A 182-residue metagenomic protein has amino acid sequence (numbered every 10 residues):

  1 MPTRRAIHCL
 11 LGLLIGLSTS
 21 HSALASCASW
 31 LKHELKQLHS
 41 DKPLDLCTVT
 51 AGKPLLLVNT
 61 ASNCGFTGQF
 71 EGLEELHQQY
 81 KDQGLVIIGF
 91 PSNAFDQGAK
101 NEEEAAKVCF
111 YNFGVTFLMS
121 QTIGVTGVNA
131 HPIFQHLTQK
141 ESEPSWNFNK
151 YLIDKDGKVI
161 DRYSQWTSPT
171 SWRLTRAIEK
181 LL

Functional and structural regions predicted by a protein language model:
M1-R4: N-terminal secretory signal peptides that target proteins for export/translocation
H8-L10, L14-E34, T50: N-proximal helix/coil linker or "cap" segments that precede and/or mark the start of modular domains
L31-E34, Q121, D154, L182: Terminal helix/beta-alpha structural elements that buttress the NAD(P)+-binding lobe
H33-P54, E75-Y80: A short beta-strand-turn-helix
A51-L55, K81-V86, F113-L118, N147-F148 (+1 more regions): Loop/turn elements at helix/coil->beta-strand transitions in domains of secreted/extracellular proteins
N59-N63: Amphipathic alpha-helical repeat scaffolds
F66-A130: Structural microenvironment flanking redox-active thiols in thiol-disulfide oxidoreductases
P132-Q135, Q139-L182: Thiol-/selenol-based redox modules, centered on thioredoxin-like and closely related oxidoreductase domains
